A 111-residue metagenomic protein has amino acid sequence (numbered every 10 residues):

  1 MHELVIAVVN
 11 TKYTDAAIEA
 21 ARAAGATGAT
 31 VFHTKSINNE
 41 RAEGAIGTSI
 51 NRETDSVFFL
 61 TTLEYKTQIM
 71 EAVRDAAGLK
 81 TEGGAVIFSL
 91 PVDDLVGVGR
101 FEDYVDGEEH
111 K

Functional and structural regions predicted by a protein language model:
M1-K111: Positively charged, small/polar-rich N-terminal and surface patches that mediate targeting and assembly and bind
